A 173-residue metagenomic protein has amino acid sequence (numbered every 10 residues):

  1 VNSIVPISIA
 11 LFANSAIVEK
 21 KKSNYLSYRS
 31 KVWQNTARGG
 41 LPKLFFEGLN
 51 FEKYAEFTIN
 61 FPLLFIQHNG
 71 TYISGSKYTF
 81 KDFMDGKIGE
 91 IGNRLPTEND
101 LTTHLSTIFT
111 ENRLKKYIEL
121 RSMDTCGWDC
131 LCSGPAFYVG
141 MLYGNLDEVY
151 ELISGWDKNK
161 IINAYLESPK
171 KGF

Functional and structural regions predicted by a protein language model:
N2-F173: C-terminal accessory/tail domains of diverse enzymes
